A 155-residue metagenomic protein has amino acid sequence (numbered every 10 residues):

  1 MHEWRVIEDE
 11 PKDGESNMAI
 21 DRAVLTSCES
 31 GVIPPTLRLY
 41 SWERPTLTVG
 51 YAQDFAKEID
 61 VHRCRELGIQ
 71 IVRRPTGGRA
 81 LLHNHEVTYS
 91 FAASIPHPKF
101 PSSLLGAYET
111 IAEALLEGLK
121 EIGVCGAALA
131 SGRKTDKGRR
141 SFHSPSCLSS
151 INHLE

Functional and structural regions predicted by a protein language model:
M1-E58, H62-E66, Q70-R74, S141 (+1 more regions): Active-site loop/lid in soluble adenylation, ligation, and acyl-transfer enzymes
S16, L81, H85-V87, S103 (+1 more regions): Short, contiguous, pocket-lining structural segments that sit at or immediately flank catalytic/ligand-binding sites
T36, T46, E86-T88, H153-E155: Broad gene-expression machinery/nucleic-acid interaction feature
Y51, F91-A93, L115, S131: Short, structured patches in soluble enzyme cores that scaffold and shape functional sites
Q53, E86, R133: Short, flexible active-site-adjacent loop segments at beta-strand->alpha-helix junctions, enriched in small/polar
E58-F100: A glycine-rich, hydrophobic loop/mini-helix early in the fold
K99-E155: Catalytic beta-strand/loop module used to bind and position nucleotide/cofactor moieties in cofactor-attachment
